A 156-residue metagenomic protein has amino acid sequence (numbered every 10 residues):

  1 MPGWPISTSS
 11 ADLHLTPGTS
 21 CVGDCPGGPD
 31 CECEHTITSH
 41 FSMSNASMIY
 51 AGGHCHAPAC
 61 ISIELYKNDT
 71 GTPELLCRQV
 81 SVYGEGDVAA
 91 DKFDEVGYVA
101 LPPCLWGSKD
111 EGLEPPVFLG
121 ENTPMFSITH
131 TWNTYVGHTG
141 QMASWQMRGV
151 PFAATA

Functional and structural regions predicted by a protein language model:
M1-A156: Beta-strand-centric surfaces of beta-sandwich/beta-rich domains
